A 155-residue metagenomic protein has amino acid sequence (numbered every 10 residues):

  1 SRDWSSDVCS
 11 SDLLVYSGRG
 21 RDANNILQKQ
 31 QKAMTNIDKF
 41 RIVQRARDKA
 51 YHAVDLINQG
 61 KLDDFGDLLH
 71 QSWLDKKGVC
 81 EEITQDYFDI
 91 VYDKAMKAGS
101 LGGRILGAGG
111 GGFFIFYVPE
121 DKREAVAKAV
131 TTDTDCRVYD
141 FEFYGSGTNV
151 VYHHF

Functional and structural regions predicted by a protein language model:
S1-C9: Single conserved hydrophobic/aromatic residue that forms the stacking wall/gate of nucleotide- or nucleobase-binding
D12-L14, I115: Conserved hydrophobic/aromatic beta-strand scaffold that supports enzyme active sites
L14-R21, S72-W73: Glycine-rich beta-alpha junction loops
A23-N25: Short helix/loop capping segments that flank catalytic or ligand/cofactor-binding pockets
A33-M34: A solvent-exposed, charged loop/short amphipathic helix patch at secondary-structure junctions
D38-K39: Anionic-ligand binding region
Q44-F155: Glycine-rich, charge-dense phosphate/pyrophosphate-binding loop(s) and the adjacent flexible "lid"/catalytic subdomain
